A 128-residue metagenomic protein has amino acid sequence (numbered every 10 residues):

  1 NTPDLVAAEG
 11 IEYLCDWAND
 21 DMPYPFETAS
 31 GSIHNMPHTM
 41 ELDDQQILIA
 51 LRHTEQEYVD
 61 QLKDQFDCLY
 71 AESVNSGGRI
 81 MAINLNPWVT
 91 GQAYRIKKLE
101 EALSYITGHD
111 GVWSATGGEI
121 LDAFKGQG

Functional and structural regions predicted by a protein language model:
N1-G77: Active-site-adjacent pocket scaffolds in enzyme catalytic domains
Y13, K63-G128: C-terminal domain-boundary segment and adjacent tail
